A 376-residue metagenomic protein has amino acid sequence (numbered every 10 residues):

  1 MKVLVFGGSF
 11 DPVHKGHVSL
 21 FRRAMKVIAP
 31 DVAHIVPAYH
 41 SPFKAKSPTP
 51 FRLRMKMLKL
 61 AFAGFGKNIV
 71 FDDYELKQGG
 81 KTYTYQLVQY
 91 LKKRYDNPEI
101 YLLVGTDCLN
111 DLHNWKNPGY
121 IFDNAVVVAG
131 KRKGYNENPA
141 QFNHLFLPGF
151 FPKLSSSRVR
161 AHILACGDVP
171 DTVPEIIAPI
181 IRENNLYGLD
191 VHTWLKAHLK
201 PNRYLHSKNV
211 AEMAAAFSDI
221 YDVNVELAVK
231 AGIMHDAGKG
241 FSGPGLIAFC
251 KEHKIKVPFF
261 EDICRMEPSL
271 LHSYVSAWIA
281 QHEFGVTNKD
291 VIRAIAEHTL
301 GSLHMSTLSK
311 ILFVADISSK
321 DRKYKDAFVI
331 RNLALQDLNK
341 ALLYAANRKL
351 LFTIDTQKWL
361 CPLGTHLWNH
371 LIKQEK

Functional and structural regions predicted by a protein language model:
M1-D190, P268: Nucleotidyltransferase catalytic core that binds NTPs
S19-L20, N209-E212, V275, I279: Short amphipathic alpha-helical face segments that pack within enzyme cores and frequently flank/anchor catalytic
R54-M55, S156, S207, S273 (+1 more regions): A general structural signal for well-ordered alpha-helical segments in protein cores
S155, D337, Y344, L350-L351: Long, charged alpha-helical interface segments
I163-L164, A334, I354: Hydrophobic residues in alpha-helical segments
D168-D190, L351-K376: Charged phosphate-binding loop/patch that engages nucleotide di/tri-phosphates or the phosphate backbone of nucleic
L195-H198, A215-Y344: Divalent metal-dependent catalytic cores for phosphoryl transfer on phosphate-bearing substrates
